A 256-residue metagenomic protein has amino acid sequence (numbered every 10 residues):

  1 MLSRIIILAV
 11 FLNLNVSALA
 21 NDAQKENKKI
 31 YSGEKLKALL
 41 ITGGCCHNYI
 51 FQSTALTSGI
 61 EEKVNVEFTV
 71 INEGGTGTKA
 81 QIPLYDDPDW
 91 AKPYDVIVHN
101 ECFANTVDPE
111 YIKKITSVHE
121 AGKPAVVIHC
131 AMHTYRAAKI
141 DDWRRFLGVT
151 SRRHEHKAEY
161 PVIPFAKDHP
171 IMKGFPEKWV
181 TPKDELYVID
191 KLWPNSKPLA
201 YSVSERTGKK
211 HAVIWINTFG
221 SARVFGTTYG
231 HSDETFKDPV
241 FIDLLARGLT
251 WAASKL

Functional and structural regions predicted by a protein language model:
I5-N15: Bacterial N-terminal signal peptides
A18-D22: Boundary at the C-terminal end of the N-terminal hydrophobic targeting segment
A23-K35, E62, K92, R206-H211 (+1 more regions): Extracellular ligand-binding/catalytic regions of CAZymes and related secreted enzymes and adhesion modules
I30, K37-I41, Y49-V127, A131-H133: Helical hinge/lid and interdomain linker segments adjacent to catalytic or ligand-binding clefts that mediate domain
L40, F51, A55, E110 (+5 more regions): Extracytoplasmic/secreted proteins, especially bacterial periplasmic and envelope-associated proteins
G43-C46, K157-E159, H231-D238: Active-site rim elements
E61, N65-E67, H156-V224: Catalytic beta-strand/loop cores that center a nucleophilic Ser/Cys/Thr and support acyl-enzyme chemistry
A104-G174: A glycine-rich, often tryptophan-bearing local segment used as a flexible ligand/cofactor-contacting loop or short
